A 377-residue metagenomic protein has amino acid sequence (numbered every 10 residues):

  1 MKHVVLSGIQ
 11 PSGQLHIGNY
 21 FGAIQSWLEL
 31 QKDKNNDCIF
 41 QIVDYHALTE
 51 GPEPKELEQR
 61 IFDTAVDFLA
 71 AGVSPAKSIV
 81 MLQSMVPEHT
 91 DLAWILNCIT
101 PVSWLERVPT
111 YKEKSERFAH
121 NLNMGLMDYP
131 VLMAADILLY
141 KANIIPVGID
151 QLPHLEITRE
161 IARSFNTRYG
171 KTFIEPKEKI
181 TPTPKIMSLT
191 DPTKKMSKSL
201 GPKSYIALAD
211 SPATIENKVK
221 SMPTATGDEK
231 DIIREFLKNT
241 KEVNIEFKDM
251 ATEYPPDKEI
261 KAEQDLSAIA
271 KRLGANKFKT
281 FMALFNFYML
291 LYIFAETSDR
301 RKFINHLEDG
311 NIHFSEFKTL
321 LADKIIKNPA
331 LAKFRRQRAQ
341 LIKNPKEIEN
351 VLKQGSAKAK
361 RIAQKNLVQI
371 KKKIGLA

Functional and structural regions predicted by a protein language model:
K2-L6, P11-A135, P329: N-terminal Rossmann-like or analogous alpha/beta NTP/dinucleotide-binding catalytic cores that position adenine
I9-Q14, G51, R117-H120, I144-V147 (+2 more regions): A short glycine/serine-rich beta->alpha loop
I17-N19, P153, R159-A377: Conserved nucleotide- and phosphate/pyrophosphate-binding catalytic cores in adenylate/nucleotidyl-handling enzymes
N35, V102-E106, L139-P146, A295-F303: Short helix-capping/linker segments at secondary-structure and domain boundaries
I42-L48, I137-N143, Q337-I342: A short small-residue
F68, L96, D150, T193 (+1 more regions): Divalent metal-coordination and catalytic microenvironments
T110-F165, S188: Internal, conserved structured core segments that host functional sites
